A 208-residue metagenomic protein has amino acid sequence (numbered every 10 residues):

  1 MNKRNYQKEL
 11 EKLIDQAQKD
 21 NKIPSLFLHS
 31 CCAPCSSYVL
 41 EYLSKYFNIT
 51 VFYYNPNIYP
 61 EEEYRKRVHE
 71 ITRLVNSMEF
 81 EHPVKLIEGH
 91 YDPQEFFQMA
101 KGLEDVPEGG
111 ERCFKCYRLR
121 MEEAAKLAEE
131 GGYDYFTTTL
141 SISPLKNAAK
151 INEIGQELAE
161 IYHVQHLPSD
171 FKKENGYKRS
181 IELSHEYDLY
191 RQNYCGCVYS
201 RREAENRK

Functional and structural regions predicted by a protein language model:
M1-Y38, L43-K208: Nucleotide-activated chemistry modules centered on ATP-dependent adenylation/adenylyltransferase
